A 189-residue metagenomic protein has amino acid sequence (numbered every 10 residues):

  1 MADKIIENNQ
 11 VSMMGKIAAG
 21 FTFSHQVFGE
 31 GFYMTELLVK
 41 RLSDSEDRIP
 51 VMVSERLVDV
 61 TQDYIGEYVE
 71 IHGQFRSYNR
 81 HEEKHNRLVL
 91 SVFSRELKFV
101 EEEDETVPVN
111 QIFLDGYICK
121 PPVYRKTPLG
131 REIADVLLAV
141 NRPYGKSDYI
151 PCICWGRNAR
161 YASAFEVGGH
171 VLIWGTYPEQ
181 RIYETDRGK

Functional and structural regions predicted by a protein language model:
M1-K189: Single-stranded nucleic acid-binding surfaces, predominantly the OB-fold ssDNA-binding core
